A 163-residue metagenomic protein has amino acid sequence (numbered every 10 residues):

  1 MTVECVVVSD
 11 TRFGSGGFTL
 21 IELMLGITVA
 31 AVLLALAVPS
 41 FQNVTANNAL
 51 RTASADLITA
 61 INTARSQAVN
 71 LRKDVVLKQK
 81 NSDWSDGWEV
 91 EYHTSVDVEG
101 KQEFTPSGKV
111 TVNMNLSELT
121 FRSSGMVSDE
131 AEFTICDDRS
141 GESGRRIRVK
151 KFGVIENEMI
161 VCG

Functional and structural regions predicted by a protein language model:
M1-R12, M24, L36-R51, A55-S66 (+2 more regions): N-terminal helix-rich module
G16-T28: N-terminal signal-anchor/signal peptide hydrophobic helix marking the start of the first transmembrane segment
